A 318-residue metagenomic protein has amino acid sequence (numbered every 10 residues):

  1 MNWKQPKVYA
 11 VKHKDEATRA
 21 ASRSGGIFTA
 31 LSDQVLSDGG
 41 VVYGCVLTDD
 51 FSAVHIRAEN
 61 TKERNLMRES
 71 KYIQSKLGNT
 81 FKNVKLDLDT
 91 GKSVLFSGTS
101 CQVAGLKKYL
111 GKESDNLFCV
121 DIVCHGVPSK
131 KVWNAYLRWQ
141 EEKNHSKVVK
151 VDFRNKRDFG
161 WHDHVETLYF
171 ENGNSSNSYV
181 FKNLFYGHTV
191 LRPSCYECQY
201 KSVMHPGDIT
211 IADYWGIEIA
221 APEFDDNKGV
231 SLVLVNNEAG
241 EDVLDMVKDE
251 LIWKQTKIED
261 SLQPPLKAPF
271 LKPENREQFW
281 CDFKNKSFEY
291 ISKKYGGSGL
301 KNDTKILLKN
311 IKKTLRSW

Functional and structural regions predicted by a protein language model:
M1-G98, M246-W318: Iron-sulfur-cluster electron-transfer modules
D38-V41, S146-W318: Long, compositionally biased charged/polar accessory segments in the mid-to-C-terminal portions of proteins
V42-V46, L95-G98, F118-D121, D152 (+2 more regions): A structural signal for short, well-ordered beta-strand segments and their strand-loop junctions that often border
V54-I56, G105-Y109, S129-W133: A short acidic (Asp/Glu
D89-E113: A glycine-rich beta-strand to alpha-helix segment that forms a phosphate/ribose-binding loop at ligand/cofactor sites
K107-F118, L137-E142: Short, surface-exposed basic-aromatic patches at helix termini and helix-loop junctions that form
F118-W139: Short, flexible loop segments at boundaries between secondary-structure elements
